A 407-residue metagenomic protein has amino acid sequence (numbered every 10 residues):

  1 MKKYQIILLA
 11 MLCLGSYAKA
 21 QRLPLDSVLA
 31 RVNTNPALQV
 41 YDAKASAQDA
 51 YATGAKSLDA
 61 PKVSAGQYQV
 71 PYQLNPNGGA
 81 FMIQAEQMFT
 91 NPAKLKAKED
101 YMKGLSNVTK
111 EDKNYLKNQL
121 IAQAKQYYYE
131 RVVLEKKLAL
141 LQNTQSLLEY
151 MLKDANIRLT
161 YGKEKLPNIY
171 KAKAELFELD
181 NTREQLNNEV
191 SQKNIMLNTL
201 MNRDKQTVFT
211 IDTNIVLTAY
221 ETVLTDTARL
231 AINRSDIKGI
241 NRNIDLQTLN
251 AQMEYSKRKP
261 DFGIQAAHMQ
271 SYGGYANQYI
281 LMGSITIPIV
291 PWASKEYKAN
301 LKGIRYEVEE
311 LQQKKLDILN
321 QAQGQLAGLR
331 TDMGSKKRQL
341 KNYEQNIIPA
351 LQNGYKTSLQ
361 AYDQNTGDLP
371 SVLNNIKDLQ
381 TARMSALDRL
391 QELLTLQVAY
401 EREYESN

Functional and structural regions predicted by a protein language model:
M1-V32, Y400, Y404-N407: Bacterial Sec-dependent N-terminal signal peptides
A18-K62, F89, A97, K163-P167 (+1 more regions): Bacterial Sec-pathway N-terminal export signals of envelope proteins
V40-A43, K56, T90-K117, P167 (+3 more regions): Sec/SRP-type N-terminal targeting helices
P61-G78, M88-Y115, E135, K238 (+2 more regions): Small/polar (Gly/Ser/Thr/Ala-rich) solvent-exposed segments that form structured loops/beta-strands/short helices used
K117, E178-R203, A350-S406: Short segments within alpha-helical structural elements
Q119-N233, L329-D332, K336: Periplasmic alpha-helical coiled-coil/stalk elements that build and connect Gram-negative outer-membrane
